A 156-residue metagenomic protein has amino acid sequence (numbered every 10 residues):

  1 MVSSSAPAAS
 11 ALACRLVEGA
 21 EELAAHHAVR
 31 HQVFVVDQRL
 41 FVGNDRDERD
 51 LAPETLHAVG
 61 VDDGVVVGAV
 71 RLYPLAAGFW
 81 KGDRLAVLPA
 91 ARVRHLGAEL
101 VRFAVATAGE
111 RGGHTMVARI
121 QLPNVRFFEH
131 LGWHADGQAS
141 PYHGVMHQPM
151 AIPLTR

Functional and structural regions predicted by a protein language model:
M1-A20, R156: Conserved N-terminal entry element of GNAT/NAT acetyltransferase domains
A28-V42: Helix-loop element at the rim of GNAT/NAT acetyltransferase active sites that forms part of the acceptor-substrate
R39, G43-D50, E54-V70: Conserved beta-hairpin
V59, V65-P74, G78-A86: Conserved beta-strand in the GNAT
V87, V93-A106: Conserved acetyl-CoA-binding loop-helix of GNAT-fold acetyltransferases
V101, T107-Q121: Conserved GNAT acetyl-CoA-binding A-motif
R119, H134-A151: Conserved catalytic-core motifs of GNAT/GCN5-like acyltransferases
